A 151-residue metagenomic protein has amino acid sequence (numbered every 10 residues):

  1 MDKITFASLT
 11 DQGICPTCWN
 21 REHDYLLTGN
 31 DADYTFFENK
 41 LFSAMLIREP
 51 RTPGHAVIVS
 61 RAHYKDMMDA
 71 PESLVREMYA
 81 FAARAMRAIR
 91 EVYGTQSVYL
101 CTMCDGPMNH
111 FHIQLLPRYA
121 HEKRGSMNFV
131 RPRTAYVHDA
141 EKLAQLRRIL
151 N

Functional and structural regions predicted by a protein language model:
M1-V59: Active-site microenvironments that recognize anionic phosphate/pyrophosphate groups
D2-R21, P117-N151: C-terminal helix-cap and adjacent tail motif
H23, P50-R51, Y64-K65, A83-A85 (+2 more regions): Short, charged/polar surface micro-motifs in flexible loops or helix N-caps
F37-L41, R51-G54, S73, A82 (+2 more regions): Short connector loops at helix/strand junctions that flank enzyme active sites, especially segments positioning acidic
S43-L46, S97-C101: A short linear hydrophobic-aromatic micro-motif
H55, Y99-V130: Histidine-centered divalent-metal-coordination microenvironment in nucleic-acid enzymes
V57-Y79, V130-Y136: Short histidine-centered catalytic/ligand-binding loop motif
L74-V92, E141-R148: Long, well-ordered alpha-helical scaffolding segments within enzyme catalytic domains, especially pronounced
